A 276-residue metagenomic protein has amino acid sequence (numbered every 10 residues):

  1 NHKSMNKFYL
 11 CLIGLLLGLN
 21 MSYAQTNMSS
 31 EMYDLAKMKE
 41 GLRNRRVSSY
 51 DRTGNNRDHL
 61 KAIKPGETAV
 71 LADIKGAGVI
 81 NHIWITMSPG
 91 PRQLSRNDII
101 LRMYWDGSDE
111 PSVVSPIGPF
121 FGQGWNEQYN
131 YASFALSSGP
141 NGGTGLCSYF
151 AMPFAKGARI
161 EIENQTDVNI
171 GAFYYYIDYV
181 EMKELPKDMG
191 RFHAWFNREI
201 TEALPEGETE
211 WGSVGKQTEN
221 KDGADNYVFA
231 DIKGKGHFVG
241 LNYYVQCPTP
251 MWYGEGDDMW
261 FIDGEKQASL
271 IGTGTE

Functional and structural regions predicted by a protein language model:
N1-Q25: Bacterial Sec-dependent N-terminal signal peptides
Q25-E276: Beta-strand-centric surfaces of beta-sandwich/beta-rich domains
